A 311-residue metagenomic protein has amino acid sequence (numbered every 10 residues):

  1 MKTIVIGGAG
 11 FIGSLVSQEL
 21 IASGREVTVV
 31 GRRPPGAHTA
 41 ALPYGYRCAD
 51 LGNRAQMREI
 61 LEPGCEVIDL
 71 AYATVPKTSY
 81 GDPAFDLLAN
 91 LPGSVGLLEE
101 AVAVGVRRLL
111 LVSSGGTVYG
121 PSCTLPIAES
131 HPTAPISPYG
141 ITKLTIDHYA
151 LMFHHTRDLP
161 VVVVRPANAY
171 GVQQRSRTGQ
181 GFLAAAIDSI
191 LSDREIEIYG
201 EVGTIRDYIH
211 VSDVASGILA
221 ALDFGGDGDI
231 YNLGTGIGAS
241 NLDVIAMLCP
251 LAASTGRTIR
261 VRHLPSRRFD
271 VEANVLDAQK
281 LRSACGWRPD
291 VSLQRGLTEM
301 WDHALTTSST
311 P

Functional and structural regions predicted by a protein language model:
T3-A22: N-terminal Rossmann NAD(P)H-binding glycine-rich loop of SDR-like oxidoreductase domains
I6, V30, V67-A73, L109-G115 (+2 more regions): SDR active-site strand-loop-helix element
V30-P34, L51: N-terminal Rossmann-fold cofactor-binding loop
L42-N53: Rossmann-fold cofactor-recognition segment
Y46, D86-L87, A101: A hydrophobic alpha-helix adjacent to the NAD(P)-binding/active-site core of NAD(P)-dependent oxidoreductases, strongly
L51-A89: NAD(P)H-binding glycine-rich loop region in Rossmannoid oxidoreductase-like domains and their noncatalytic homologs
G81-G96, R108, T117, P121-V163 (+2 more regions): Catalytic helix-loop patch of NAD(P)-dependent Rossmann-fold dehydrogenases
I190-P311: C-terminal substrate-binding subdomain of Rossmann-fold SDR/epimerase-dehydratase oxidoreductases
